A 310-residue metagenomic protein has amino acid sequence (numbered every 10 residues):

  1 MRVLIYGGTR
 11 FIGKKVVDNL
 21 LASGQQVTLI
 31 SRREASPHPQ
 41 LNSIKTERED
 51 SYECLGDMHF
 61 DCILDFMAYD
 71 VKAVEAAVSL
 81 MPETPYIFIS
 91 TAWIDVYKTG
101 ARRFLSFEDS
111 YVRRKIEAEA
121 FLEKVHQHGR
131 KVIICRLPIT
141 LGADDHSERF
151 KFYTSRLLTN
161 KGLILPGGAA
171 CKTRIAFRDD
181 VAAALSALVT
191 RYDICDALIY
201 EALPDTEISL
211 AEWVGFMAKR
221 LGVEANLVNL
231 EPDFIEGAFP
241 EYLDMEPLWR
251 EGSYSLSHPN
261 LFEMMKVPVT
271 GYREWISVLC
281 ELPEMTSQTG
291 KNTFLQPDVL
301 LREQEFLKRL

Functional and structural regions predicted by a protein language model:
V3-S23: N-terminal Rossmann NAD(P)H-binding glycine-rich loop of SDR-like oxidoreductase domains
I12, V181, L185, A202 (+3 more regions): Non-catalytic, hydrophobic alpha-helical segments
I30-E34: N-terminal Rossmann-fold cofactor-binding loop
Q40-S51, C62, M67-Y69: Rossmann-fold cofactor-recognition segment
M58-D109, R113-K124: NAD(P)-cofactor binding segment of oxidoreductase domains
E119-D144: Conserved beta-loop-beta element that borders a ligand/cofactor-binding pocket
E148-Y153, P166-T190, A197-L198: Substrate-positioning beta->alpha
L188-M245, S277, M285-L310: Mid/C-terminal beta-alpha module of Rossmann-like enzyme folds, strongest in SDR-family dehydrogenases/epimerases
